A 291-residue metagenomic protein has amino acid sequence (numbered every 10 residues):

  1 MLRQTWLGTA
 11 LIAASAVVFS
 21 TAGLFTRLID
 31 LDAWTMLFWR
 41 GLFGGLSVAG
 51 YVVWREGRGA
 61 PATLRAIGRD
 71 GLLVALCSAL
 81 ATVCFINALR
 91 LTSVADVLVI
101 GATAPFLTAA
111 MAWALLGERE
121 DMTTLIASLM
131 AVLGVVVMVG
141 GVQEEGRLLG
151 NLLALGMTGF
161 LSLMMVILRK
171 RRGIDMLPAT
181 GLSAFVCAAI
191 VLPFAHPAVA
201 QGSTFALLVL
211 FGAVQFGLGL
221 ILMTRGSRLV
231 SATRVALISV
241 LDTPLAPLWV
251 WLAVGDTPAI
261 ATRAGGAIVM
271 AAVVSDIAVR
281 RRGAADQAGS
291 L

Functional and structural regions predicted by a protein language model:
M1-A14, G44-L73, R119-L125, Q143-L149 (+4 more regions): Membrane-interface interhelical linkers
M1-F38, L42-L46, L76, V83-C84 (+4 more regions): Glycine-/small-residue-enriched transmembrane alpha-helix faces in small-molecule transporters and effluxers
Q4-G8, D30-F38, A62-G68, V135 (+3 more regions): Juxtamembrane helix-entry segments on the extracytoplasmic side of multipass membrane proteins
V18-F19, R55-D96, G101, V137 (+1 more regions): Specific transmembrane alpha-helical segments of multi-pass solute transporters/efflux pumps, especially DMT/EamA
I29, M36, R40, A88 (+7 more regions): Hydrophobic/aromatic residues within transmembrane alpha-helices of multi-pass small-molecule transporters
T35-L46, I86-G117, M157, T233-W251: Specific alpha-helical transmembrane segments that line the substrate/conduction pathway and gating interfaces
V48, V52, S78, M111 (+5 more regions): Hydrophobic transmembrane alpha-helices of multi-pass small-molecule transport proteins
V97-P105, L168-V186, F216-L252: Helix-helix packing/entry segments at the starts of transmembrane helices
